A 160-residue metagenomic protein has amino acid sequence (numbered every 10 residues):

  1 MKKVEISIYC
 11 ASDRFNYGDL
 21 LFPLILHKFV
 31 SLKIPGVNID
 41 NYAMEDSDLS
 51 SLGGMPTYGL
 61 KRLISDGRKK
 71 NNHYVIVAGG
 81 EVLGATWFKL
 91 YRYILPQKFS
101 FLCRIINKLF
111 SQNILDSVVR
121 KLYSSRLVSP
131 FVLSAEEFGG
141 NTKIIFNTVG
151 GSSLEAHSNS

Functional and structural regions predicted by a protein language model:
K2-S160: Aromatic- and Gly/Pro-rich donor/ligand-binding loops that form nucleotide- or phosphate-bearing donor binding pockets
